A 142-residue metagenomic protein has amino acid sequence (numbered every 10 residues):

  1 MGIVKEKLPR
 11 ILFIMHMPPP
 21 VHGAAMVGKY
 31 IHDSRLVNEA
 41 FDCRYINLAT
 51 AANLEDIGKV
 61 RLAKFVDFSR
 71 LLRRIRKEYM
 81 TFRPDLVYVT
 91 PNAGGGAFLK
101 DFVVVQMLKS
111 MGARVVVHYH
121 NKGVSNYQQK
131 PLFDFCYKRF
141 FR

Functional and structural regions predicted by a protein language model:
M1-A51: N-terminal subdomain of nucleotide-sugar transferases
A24-V27, K100-D101, L108, Q129: Residues at alpha-helix caps and immediate loop-helix transition turns in enzyme cores, especially N- and C-cap
Y45, P84-V89, V116-H118: Short beta-strand segments at enzyme active-site cores
N47-K77, A93-K100: A short, charged, and often flexible helix/loop element on the N-terminal side of the glycosyltransferase catalytic
L71, L86-A113: An aromatic- and histidine-rich active-site surface loop
E78, F82: Active-site charged/polar residues at nucleotide-handling catalytic sites that mediate phosphoryl, nucleotidyl
N92-A97, M111-L132: A short, histidine- and acid-enriched strand-loop-helix "catalytic/donor-clamping" loop that lines the nucleotide-sugar
V104-R114, K130-R142: Membrane-proximal helix-turn-helix segments that form the acceptor-binding/catalytic region of lipid-linked
